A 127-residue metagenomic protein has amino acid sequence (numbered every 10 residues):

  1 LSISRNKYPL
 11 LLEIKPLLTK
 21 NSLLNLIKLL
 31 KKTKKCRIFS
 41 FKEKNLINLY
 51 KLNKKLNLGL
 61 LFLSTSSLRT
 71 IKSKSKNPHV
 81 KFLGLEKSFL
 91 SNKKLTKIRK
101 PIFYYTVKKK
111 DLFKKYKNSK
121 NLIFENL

Functional and structural regions predicted by a protein language model:
L1-T65, P78-K81, L85-S88: Metal-dependent phosphodiesterase/phospholipase catalytic core, i.e., the His/Asp/Glu-rich active-site region
L60-L127: C-terminal active-site rim and adjoining tail of enzyme catalytic domains
